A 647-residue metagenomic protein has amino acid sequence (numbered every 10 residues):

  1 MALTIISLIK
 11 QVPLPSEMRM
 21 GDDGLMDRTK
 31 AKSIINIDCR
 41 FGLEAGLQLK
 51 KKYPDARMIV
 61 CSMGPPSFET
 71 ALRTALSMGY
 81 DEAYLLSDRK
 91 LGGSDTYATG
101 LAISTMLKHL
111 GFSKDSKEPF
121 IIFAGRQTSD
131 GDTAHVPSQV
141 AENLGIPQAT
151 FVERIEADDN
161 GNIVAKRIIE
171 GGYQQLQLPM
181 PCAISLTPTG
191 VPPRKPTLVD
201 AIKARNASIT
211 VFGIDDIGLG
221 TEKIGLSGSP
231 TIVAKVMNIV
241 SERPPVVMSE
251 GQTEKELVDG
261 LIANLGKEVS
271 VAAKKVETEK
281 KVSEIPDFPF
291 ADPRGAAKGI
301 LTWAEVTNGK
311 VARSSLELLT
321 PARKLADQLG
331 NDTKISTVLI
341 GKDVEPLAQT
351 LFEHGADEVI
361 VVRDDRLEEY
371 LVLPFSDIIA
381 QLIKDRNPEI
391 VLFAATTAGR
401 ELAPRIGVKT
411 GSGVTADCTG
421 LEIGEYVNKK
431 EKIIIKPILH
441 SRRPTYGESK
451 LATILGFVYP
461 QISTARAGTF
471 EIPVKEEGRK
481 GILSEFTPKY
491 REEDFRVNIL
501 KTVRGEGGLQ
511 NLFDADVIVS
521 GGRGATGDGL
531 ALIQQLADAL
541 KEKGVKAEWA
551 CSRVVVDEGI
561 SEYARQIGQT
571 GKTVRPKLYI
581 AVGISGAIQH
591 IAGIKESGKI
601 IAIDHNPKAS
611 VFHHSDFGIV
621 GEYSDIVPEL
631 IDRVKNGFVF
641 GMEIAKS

Functional and structural regions predicted by a protein language model:
M1-S647: N-terminal glycine-rich FAD/FM-binding segment characteristic of electron-transfer flavoproteins
